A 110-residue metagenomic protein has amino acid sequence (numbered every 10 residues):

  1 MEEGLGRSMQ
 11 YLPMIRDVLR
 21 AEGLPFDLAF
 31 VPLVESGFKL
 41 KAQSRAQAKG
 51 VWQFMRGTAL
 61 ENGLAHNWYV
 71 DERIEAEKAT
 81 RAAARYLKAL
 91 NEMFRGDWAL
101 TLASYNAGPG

Functional and structural regions predicted by a protein language model:
M1-E3, F38-A48, Q53-L100: Substrate-binding clefts and substrate-entry loops adjacent to catalytic sites of polymer-processing enzymes acting on
M1-G23, L28: An acidic, Gly/Ser/Thr/Pro-rich helix-cap/linker signature
Q10-R16, S36-R45: Short, mixed-charge, low-aromatic patches
P13, D17, A29, R81-K88 (+1 more regions): Solvent-exposed, polar/charged alpha-helical surfaces in well-ordered, non-transmembrane soluble domains, broadly
L24-K41, T101-A107: Short, functionally critical alpha-helical segments immediately adjacent to catalytic or ligand/cofactor-binding
